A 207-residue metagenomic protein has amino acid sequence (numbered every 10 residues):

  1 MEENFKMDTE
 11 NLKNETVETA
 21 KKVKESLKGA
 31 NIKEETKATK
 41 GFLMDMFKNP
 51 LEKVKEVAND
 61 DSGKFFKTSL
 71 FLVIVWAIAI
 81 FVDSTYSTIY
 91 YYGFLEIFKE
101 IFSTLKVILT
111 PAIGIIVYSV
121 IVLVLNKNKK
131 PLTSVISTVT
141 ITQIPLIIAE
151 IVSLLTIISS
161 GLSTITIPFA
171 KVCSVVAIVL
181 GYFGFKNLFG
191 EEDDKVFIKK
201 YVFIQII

Functional and structural regions predicted by a protein language model:
M1-L43: Low-complexity, intrinsically disordered extramembrane tails and loops of integral membrane proteins
G29-T133: Selected alpha-helical membrane-embedding segments in polytopic membrane proteins
G63-L70, T133, S137, S160-A170 (+1 more regions): Membrane-water interface of alpha-helical transmembrane segments
L72, S103, V107, S134-T142 (+2 more regions): Alpha-helical transmembrane segments of multi-pass membrane proteins, especially transporters and channels
A77-A79, L146-I148, I207: Aromatic-anchored segments of alpha-helical transmembrane domains
A112-I116, Q143, V172-L180: Residue-level signal for the membrane-embedded core of alpha-helical transmembrane segments, especially mid-helix
V139-I158: C-terminal halves and exits of single transmembrane alpha-helices
S153-I207: Terminal transmembrane helical module of multi-pass membrane proteins
